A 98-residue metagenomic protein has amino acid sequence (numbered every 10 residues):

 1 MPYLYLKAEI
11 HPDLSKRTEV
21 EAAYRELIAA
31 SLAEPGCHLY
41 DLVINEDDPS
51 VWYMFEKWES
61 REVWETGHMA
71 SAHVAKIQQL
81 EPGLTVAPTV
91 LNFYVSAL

Functional and structural regions predicted by a protein language model:
M1, Y5, Y24-E26, A30: Generic alpha-helix initiation/capping and coil-helix boundary signal
P2, L42-S50, K76-L98: Glycine-rich beta-strand-turn "strand-cap" elements at beta-sheet edges
P2-L4, E19, P35-C37: Short, flexible segments with low predicted structural confidence
L4-I10, D41-M69: Short, well-ordered beta-strand segments in beta-rich or mixed alpha/beta enzyme and ligand-binding folds
H11-R17: Short, surface-exposed ligand-recognition loops at beta-strand->loop->(often short) alpha-helix junctions that present
R17, E21, E65-G67: Solvent-exposed, non-transmembrane alpha-helical starts
E26-H38, K57-L91: An amphipathic, aromatic/His-enriched active-site/gating alpha helix that lines ligand/cofactor pockets
